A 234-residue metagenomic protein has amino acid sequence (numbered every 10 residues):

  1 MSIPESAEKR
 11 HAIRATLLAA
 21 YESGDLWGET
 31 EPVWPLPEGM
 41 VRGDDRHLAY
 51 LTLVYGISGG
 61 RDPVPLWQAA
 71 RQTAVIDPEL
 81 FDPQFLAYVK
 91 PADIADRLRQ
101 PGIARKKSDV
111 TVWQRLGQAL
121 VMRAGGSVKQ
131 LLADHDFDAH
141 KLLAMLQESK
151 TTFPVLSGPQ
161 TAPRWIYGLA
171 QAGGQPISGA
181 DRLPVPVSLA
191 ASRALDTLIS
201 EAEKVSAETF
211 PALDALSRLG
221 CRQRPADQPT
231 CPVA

Functional and structural regions predicted by a protein language model:
M1-A234: HhH-family (HhH-GPD) DNA N-glycosylase catalytic core used in base-excision repair
